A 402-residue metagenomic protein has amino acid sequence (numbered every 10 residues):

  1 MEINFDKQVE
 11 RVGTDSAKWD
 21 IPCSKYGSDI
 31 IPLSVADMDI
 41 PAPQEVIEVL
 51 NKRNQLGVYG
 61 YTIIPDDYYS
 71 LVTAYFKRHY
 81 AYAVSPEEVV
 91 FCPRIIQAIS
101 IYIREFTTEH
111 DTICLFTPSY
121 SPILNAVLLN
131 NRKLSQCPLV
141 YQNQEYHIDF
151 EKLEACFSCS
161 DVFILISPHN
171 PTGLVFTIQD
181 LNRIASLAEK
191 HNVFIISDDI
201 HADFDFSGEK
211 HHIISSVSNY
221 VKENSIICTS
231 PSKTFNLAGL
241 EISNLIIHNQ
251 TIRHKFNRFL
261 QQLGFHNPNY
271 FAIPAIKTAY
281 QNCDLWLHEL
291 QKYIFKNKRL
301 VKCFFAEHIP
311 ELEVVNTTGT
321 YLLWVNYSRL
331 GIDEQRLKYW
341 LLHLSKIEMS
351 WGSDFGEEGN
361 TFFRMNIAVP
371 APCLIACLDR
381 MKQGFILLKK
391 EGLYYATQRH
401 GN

Functional and structural regions predicted by a protein language model:
E2-R94, I101, N282: N-terminal small-domain helix-loop-helix segment of the aminotransferase-like
E48-V49, N219, E223-F295, C303 (+2 more regions): Conserved core segment of the aminotransferase class I/II
E105-V127: Conserved PLP-anchoring active-site segment centered on the Schiff-base-forming lysine
N130, K190-H191, V221, S345: Helix C-cap/helix->beta junction micro-motif
L139-E209: Active-site phosphate-binding strand-loop segment of PLP-dependent enzymes
K277, Y293-K302, V314-Y327: Conserved glycine-rich beta-strand-loop-beta hairpin in the small C-terminal domain of fold type I
G331-D333, W340-M349, F355-N402: PLP-dependent enzyme catalytic core of the Aspartate aminotransferase-like
